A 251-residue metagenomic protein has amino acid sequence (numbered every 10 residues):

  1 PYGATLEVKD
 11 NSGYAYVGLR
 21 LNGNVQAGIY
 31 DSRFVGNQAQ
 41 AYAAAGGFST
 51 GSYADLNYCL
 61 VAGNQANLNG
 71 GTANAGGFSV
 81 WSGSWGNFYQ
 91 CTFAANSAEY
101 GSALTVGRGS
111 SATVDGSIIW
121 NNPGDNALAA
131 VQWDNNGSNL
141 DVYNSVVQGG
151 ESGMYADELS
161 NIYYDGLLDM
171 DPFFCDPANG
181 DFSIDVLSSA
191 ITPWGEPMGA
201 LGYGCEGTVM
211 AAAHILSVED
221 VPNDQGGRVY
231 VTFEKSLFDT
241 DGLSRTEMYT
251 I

Functional and structural regions predicted by a protein language model:
P1-D10, V209-I215: Short intrinsically disordered, low-complexity coil segments enriched in acidic
T5-K9, A15, R20-D181: Predominantly extracellular beta-rich ligand-binding scaffolds that present long acidic/polar faces for carbohydrate
G63, E196-M198, Q225: Short secondary-structure junctions and interdomain/linker hinges
A129, D157-E158, A200-G207: Short, flexible loop/turn segments with low-complexity composition
L140, I184-D185, A213, T246: A broad, structural micro-motif
Y164-E206: C-terminal accessory segments
T208-R245: Pro/Thr/Ser/Gly-rich low-complexity, intrinsically disordered linker/stalk tracts
M248-T250: Beta-strand signatures of extracellular beta-sandwich domains
